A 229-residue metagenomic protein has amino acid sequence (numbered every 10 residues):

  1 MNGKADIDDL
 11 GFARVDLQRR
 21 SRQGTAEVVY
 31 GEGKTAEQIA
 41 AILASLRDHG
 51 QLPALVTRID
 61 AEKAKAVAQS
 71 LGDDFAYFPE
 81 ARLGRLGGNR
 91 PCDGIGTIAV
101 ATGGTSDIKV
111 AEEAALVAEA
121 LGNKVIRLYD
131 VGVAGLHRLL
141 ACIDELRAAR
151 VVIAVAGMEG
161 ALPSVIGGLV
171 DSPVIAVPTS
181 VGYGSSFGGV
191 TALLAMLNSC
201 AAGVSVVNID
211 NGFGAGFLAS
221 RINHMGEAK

Functional and structural regions predicted by a protein language model:
M1-D74: Long amphipathic alpha-helical segments
E37-I39, D107-E112, L136-H137, A156-V165 (+2 more regions): Short glycine/serine/threonine-rich phosphate/pyrophosphate-binding segments that cradle anionic phosphate groups
S70-L71, L169-V170, C200-A202: Short, structured coil segments at secondary-structure junctions
L83-R85, K124-E145, V190-T191, V207: Glycine-rich oxoanion-binding loops at beta->alpha junctions
I95-H137: Glycine-rich phosphate/diphosphate-binding loop of Rossmann-like nucleotide-binding domains
T102, S106, R147, V151 (+2 more regions): C-terminal binding/interaction regions
A141-T179: Glycine-rich phosphate-binding loop
